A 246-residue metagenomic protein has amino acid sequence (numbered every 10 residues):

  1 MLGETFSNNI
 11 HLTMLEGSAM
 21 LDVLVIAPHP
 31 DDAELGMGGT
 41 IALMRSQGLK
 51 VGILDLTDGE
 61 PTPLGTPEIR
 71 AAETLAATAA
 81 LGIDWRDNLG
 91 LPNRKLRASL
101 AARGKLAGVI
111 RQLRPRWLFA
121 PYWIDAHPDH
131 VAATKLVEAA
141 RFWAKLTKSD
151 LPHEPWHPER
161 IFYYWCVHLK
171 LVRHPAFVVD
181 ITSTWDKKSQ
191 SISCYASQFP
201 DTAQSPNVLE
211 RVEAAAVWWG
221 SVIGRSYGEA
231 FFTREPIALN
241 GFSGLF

Functional and structural regions predicted by a protein language model:
L2-I26, R97-F246: Metal-dependent de-N-acetylase/amidase catalytic core
L2-L113, F232, G244: Active-site rim/loop-helix segments in enzyme catalytic domains that contact anionic ligands
